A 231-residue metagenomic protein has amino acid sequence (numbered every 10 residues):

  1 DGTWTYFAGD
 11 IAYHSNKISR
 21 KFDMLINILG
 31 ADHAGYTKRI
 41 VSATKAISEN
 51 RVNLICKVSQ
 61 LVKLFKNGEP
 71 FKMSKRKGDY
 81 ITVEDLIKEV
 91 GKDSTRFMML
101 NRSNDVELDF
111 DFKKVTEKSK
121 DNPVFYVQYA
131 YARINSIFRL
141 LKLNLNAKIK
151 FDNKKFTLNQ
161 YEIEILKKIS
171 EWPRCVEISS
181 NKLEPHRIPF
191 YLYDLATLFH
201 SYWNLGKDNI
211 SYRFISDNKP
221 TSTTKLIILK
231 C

Functional and structural regions predicted by a protein language model:
D1-C231: Non-catalytic interaction-recognition regions
